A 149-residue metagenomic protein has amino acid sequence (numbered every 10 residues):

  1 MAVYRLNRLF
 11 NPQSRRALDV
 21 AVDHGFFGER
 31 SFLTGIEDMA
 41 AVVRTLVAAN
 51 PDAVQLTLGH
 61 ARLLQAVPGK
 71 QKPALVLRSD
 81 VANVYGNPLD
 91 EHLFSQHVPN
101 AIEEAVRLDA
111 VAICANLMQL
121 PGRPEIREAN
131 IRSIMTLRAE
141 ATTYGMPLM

Functional and structural regions predicted by a protein language model:
M1-L58, P68-K70, G86: Conserved N-terminal beta1-alpha1 strand-loop-helix module at the mouth
V3, A141-M149: Expand to "…catalyze enediolate/carbanion chemistry for C-C bond making/breaking, isomerization, decarboxylation
V43-A139, P147: Active-site beta->alpha loop and helix N-cap motifs at the rims of alpha/beta catalytic domains
